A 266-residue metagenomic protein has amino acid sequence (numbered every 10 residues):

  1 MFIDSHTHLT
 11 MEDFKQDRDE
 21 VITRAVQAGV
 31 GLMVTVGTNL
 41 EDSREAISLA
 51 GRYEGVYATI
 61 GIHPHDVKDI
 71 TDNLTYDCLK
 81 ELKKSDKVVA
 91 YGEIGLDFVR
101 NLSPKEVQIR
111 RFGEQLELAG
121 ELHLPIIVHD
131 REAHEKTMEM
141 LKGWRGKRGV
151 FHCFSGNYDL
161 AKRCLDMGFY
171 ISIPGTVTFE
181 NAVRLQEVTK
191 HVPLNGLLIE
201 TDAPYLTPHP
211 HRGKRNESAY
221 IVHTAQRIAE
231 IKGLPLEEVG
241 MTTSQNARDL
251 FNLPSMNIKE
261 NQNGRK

Functional and structural regions predicted by a protein language model:
M1-K266: Mid-domain alpha/beta scaffold segments of enzyme catalytic cores
